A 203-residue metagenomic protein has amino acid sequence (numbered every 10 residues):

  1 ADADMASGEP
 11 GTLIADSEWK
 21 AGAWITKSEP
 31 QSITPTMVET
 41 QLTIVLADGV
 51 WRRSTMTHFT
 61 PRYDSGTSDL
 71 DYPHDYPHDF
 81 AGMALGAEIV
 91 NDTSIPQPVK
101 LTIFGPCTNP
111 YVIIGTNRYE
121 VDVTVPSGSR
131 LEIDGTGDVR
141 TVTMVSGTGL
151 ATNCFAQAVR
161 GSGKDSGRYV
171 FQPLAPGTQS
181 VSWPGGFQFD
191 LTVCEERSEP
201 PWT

Functional and structural regions predicted by a protein language model:
A1, E39-Q41, M56-T60: "Short basic amphipathic alpha-helical interaction patches in structured regions
A3-A15, V112, T178-S182: Short conserved beta-strand and strand-loop elements enriched in small hydrophobics with frequent Asp/Gly
M5-R53, E195-R197: Short beta-strand and beta-hairpin "edge-sheet" elements
S54-T203: Intrinsically disordered, low-complexity segments enriched in serine, threonine, and glycine
